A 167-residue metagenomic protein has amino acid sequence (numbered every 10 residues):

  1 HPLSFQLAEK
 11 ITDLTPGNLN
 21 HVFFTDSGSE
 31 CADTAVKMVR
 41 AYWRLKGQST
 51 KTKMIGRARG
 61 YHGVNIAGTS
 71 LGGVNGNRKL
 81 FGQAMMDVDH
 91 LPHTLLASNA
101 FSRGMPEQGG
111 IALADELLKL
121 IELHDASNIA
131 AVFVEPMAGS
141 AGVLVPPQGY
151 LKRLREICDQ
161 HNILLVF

Functional and structural regions predicted by a protein language model:
H1-P2, S29, A58-H62, A138: Acidic, glycine-rich active-site loops and adjacent beta-strand->loop/helix elements that engage anionic groups
H1-S49: Glycine-rich loop-to-alpha-helix module at the N-terminal edge of alpha/beta enzyme cores
F23-T25, G56, L165-F167: General beta-strand structural signal in soluble alpha/beta enzymes
V39-K46, T69-K79, G149-R153: A glycine- and small-aliphatic-rich helix-loop capping segment at beta-alpha/alpha-beta transitions that lines
Y42-G63, S70: Conserved PLP-anchoring active-site segment centered on the Schiff-base-forming lysine
R59-M137, V145: PLP-dependent aminotransferase-class I/II
L144-F167: Catalytic PLP-binding core of fold-type I/II PLP enzymes
